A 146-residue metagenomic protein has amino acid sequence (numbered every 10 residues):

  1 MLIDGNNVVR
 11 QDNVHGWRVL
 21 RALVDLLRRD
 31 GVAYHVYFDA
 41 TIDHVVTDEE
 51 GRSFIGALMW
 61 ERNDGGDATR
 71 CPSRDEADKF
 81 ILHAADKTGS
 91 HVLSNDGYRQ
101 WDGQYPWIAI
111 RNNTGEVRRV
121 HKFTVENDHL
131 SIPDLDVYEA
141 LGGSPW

Functional and structural regions predicted by a protein language model:
M1, V8-D12, R21-W146: Nuclease catalytic cores that cleave nucleic-acid phosphodiester bonds, predominantly acidic two-metal-ion
